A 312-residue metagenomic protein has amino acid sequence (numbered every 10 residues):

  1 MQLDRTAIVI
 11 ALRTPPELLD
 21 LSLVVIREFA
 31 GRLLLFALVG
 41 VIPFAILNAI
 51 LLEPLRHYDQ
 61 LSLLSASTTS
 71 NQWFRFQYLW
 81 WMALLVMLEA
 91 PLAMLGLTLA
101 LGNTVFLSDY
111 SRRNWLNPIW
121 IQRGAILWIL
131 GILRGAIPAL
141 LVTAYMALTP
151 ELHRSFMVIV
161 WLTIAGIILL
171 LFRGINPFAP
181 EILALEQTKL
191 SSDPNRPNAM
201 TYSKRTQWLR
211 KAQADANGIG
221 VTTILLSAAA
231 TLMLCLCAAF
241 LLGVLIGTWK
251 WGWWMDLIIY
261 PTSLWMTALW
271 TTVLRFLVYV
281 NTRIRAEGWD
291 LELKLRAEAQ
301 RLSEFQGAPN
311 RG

Functional and structural regions predicted by a protein language model:
M1-G312: Hydrophobic alpha-helical membrane segments
